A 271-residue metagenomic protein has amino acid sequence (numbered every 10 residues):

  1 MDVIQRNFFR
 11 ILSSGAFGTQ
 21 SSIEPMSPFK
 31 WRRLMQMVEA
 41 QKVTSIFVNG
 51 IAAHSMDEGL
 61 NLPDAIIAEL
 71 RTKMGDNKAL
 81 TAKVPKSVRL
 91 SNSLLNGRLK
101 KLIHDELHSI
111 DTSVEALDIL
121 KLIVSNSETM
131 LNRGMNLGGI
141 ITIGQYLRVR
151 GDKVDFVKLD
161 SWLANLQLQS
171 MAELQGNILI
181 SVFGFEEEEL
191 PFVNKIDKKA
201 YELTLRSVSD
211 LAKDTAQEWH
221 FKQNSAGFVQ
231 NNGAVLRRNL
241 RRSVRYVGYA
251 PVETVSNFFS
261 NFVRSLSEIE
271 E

Functional and structural regions predicted by a protein language model:
M1-E271: Conserved NTP-donor binding/palm subdomain of two-metal-ion nucleotidyltransferases/polymerases, i.e., the charged
